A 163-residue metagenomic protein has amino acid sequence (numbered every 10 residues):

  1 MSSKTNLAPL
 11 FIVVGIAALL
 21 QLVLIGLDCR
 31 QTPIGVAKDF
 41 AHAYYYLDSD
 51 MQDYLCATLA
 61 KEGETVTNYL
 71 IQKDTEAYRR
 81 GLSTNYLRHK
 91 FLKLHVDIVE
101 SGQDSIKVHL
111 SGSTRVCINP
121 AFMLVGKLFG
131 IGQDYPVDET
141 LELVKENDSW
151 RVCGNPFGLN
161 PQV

Functional and structural regions predicted by a protein language model:
S2-S49, Y54, K61-E64: Short, low-complexity N-terminal intrinsically disordered segments enriched in polar/charged residues
L10, L27, D97, V144-E146: Low-complexity, intrinsically disordered/propeptide-like segments
R30, S83-Y86, K127-I131: Intrinsically disordered, low-complexity segments enriched in polar/charged residues with Gly/Pro, especially when
I34-A41, T75, R79, T140: Extracytoplasmic/secreted envelope proteins and their assembly/folding machinery, especially bacterial periplasmic
D50-P120: Short solvent-exposed beta->alpha transition segments
E100-V163: Exposed beta-sheet edge and beta->alpha loop/turn motif
